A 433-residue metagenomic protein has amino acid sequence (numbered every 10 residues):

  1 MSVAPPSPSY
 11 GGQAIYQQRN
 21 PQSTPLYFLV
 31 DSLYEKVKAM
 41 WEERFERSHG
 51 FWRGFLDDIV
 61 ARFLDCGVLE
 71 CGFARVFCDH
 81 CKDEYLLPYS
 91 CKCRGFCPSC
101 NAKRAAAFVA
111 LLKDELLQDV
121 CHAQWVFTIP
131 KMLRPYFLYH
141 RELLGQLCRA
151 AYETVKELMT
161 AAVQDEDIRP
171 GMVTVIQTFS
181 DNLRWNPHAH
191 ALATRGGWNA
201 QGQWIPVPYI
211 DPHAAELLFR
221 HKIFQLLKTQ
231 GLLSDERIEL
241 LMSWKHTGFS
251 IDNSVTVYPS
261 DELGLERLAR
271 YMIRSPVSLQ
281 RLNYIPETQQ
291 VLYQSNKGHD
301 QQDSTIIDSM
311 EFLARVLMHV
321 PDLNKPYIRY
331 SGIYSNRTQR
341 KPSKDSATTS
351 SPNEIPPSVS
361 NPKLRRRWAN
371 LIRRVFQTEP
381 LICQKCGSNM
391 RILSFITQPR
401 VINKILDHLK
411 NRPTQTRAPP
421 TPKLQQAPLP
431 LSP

Functional and structural regions predicted by a protein language model:
M1-P433: Beta->alpha loop/short-helix hinge microenvironment recognizer with preference for catalytic Tyr/His contexts
